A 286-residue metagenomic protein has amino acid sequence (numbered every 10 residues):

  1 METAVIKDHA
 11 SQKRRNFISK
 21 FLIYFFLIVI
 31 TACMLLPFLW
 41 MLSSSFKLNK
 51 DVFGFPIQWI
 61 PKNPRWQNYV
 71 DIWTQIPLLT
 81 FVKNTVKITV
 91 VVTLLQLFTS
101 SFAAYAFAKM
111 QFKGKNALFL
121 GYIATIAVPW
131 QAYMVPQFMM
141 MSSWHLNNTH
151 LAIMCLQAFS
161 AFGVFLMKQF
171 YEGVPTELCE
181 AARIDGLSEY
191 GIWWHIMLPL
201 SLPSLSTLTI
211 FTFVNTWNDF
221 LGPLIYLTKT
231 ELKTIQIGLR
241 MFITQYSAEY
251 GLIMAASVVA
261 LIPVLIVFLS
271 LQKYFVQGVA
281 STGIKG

Functional and structural regions predicted by a protein language model:
T3-V5, S11-R15, S19-G286: A structural signal for multi-pass alpha-helical bundles of membrane permease subunits that mediate small-molecule
